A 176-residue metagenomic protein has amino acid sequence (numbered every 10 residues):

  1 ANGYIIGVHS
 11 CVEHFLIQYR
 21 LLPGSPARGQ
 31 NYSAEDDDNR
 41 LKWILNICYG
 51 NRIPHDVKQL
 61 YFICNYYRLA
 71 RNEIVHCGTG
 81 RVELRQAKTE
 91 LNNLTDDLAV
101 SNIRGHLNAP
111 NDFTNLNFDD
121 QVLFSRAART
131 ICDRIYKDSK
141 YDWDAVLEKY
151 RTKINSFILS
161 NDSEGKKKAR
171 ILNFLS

Functional and structural regions predicted by a protein language model:
A1-N2: Charged alpha-helical initiation segments
I6, S10-D112, F118, K167-I171: Flexible secondary-structure boundary motifs
L98-S176: Polyanionic, low-complexity intrinsically disordered segments
